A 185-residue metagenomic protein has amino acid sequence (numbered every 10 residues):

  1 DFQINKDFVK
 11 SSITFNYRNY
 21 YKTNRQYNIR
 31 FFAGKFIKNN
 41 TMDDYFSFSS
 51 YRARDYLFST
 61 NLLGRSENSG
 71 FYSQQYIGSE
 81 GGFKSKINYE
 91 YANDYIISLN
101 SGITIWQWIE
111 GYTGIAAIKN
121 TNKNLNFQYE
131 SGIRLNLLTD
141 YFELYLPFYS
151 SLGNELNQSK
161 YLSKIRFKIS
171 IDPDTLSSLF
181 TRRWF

Functional and structural regions predicted by a protein language model:
D1-T104: C-terminal outer-membrane beta-barrel translocator/porin domains of Gram-negative envelope proteins and their
F2-F8, Y17-N19, A33-N39, Q107 (+4 more regions): Transmembrane beta-strands of outer-membrane beta-barrel pores
D7-I13, R25, Y91-I97, L125-S131 (+2 more regions): Residues that define the transmembrane beta-barrel architecture of outer-membrane proteins
I29, S59-E67, D140-L146, T175-S178: Short C-terminal domain-edge/linker segments immediately following a structured domain
D44-Y51, N122-G132: Solvent-exposed, glycine/polar-rich loop segments of beta-barrel outer-membrane systems
K86-A92, I118-L125: Short, contiguous acidic/charged loop-to-helix segments that flank catalytic cores in large enzymes
T113, G153-E155, F180, W184-F185: C-terminal beta-signal and adjacent terminal beta-strands/loops of Gram-negative outer-membrane beta-barrel proteins
I133-Y141, Y161-F185: Outer-membrane beta-barrel "beta-signal"
